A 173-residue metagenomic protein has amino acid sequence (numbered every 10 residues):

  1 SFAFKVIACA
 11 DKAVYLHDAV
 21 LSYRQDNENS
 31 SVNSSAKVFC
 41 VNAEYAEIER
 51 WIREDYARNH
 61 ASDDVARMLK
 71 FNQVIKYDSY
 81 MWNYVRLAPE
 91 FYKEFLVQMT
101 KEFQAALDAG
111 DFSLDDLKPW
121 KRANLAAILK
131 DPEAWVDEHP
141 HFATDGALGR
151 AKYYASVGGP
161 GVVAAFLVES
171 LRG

Functional and structural regions predicted by a protein language model:
A3, C9-E47, N59, L87-F95: Nucleotide-sugar-dependent glycosyltransferase catalytic core
A8, E47-R50, S79-N83: Short glycine/serine- and small hydrophobic-enriched flexible loop segments
A10, S30-V32, Y45, E49 (+1 more regions): Gram-positive cell-envelope targeting signals
Y15, R50-R58, W82: Short helix-capping and hinge/turn segments at secondary-structure transitions, especially at repeat and domain
E44-E54, M99-F103: Amphipathic alpha-helices of TPR/Sel1-like and other helical repeat/solenoid scaffolds
E54-L69: Flexible helix-coil transition and linker loops at the boundaries of alpha-helical arrays
M68-W82: Amphipathic alpha-helical repeat scaffolds of TPR domains
V85-G173: Membrane-interface aromatic/basic loop that binds lipid-linked glycans or pyrophosphate carriers, typified by
